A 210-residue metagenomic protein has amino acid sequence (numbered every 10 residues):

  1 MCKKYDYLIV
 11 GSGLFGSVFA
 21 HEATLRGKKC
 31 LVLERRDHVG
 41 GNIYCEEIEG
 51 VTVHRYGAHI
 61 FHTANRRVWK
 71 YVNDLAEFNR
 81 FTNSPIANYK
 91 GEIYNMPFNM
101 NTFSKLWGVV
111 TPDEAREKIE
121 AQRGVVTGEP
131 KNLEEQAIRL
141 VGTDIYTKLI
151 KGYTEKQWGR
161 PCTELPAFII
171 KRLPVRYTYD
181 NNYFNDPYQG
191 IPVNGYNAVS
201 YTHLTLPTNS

Functional and structural regions predicted by a protein language model:
Y7-L31: N-terminal Rossmann-like FAD-binding beta1-loop-alpha1 element of flavoenzymes
L25-E46: Glycine-rich FAD pyrophosphate-binding loop
E47-V68: N-terminal glycine-rich dinucleotide-binding loop that anchors FAD/FMN and/or NAD(P) in oxidoreductases
H62-W69, N73-D186: Mobile amphipathic helical/loop "lid" adjacent to a hydrophobic cofactor/ligand pocket
N185-G195: A short, highly charged nucleic-acid-interacting micro-segment common to nuclease and nuclease-linked defense proteins
T202-T208: Conserved small/polar residues in nucleotide/adenosyl-binding loops
